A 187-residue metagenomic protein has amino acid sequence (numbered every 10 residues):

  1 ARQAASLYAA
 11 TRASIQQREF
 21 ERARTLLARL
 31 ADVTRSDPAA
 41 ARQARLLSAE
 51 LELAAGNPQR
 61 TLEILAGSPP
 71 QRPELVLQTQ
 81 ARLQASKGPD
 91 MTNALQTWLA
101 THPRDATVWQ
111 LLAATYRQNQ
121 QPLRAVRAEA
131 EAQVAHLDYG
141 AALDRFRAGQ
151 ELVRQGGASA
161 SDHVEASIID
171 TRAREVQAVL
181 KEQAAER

Functional and structural regions predicted by a protein language model:
A1-I64, P70, Q155, T171-R174 (+1 more regions): Extracytoplasmic and endomembrane cell-envelope/extracellular-matrix remodeling and assembly machinery
S6, A40-A44, E74-Q78, V108 (+3 more regions): TPR alpha-solenoid repeat register
A10, S48, Q78-R82, L112 (+3 more regions): Structural register within alpha-helical repeat arrays
S14, E52, R82-Q84, Y116 (+3 more regions): Residue at a conserved register position within TPR or TPR-like alpha-solenoid repeats
T34, P69-R72, H102, H136-L137 (+1 more regions): Alpha-helical junction/boundary sensor with strong preference for TPR arrays
L46-G56, L62-Q120: Alpha-helical adaptor scaffolds
A54-R60, A85-N93, N119-A128, G157-A160 (+1 more regions): Alpha-helical linker/edge segments of TPR/alpha-solenoid repeat scaffolds and analogous pre-/post-domain helices
